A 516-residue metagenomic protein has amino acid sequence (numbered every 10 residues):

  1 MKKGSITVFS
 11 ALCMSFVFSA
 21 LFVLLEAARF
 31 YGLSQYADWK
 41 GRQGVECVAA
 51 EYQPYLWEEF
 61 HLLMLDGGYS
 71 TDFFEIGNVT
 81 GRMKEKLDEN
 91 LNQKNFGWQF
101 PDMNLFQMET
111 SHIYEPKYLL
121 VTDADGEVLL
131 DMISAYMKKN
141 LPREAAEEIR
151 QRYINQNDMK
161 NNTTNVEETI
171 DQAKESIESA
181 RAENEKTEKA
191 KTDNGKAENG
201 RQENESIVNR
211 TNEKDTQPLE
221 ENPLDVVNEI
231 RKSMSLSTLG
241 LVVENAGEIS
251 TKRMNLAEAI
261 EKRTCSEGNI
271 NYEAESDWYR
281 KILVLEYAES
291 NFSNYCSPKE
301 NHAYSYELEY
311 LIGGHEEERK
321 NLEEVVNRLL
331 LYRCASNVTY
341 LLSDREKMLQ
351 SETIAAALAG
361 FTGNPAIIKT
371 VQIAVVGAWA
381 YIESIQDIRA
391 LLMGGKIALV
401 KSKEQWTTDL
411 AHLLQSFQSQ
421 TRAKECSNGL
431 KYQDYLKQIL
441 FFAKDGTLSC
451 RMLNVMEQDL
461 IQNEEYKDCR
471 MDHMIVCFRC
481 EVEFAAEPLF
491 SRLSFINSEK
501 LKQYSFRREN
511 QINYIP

Functional and structural regions predicted by a protein language model:
M1-F74: Alpha-helical assembly-interface signal, strongest on the long, hydrophobic N-terminal helix that forms
P54, L62-P516: Long, compositionally biased low-complexity segments
